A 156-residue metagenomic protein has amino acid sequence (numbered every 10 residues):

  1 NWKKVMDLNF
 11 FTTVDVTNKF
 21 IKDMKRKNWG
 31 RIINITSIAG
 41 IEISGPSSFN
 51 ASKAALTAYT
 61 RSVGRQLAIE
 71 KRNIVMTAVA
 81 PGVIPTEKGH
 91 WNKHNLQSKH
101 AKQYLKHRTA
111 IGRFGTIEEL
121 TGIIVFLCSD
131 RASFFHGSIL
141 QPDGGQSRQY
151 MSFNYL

Functional and structural regions predicted by a protein language model:
N1-K3, L105: Substrate-binding pocket helix/loop in short-chain dehydrogenase/reductase
T17-N18, R61: A short, exposed helix-loop element centered on a Lys and neighboring polar residues
K22, R65-I69, S133: Alpha-helical segment proximal to the catalytic Tyr-Lys
I33-A55, T60-R61, R65-I69, V83-I84: Catalytic loop of short-chain dehydrogenase/reductase
E70-V75, F135-G137: Short, small/polar-rich loop/turn modules that mediate ligand/substrate recognition or access, typified
A78, V83-R108, Q149-L156: A glycine/serine/threonine-rich, flexible loop-to-helix segment that serves as the NAD(P) cofactor-binding "lid"
V125, H136-L156: Short C-terminal tail/terminal secondary-structure segment of NAD(P)H-dependent dehydrogenase/reductase domains
